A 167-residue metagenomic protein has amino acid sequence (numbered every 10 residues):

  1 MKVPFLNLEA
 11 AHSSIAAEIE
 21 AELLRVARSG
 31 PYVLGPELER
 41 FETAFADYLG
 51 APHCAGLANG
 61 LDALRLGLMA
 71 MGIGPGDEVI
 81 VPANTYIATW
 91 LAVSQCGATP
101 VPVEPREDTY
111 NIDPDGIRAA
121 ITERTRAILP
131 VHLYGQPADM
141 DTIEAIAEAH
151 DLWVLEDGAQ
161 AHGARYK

Functional and structural regions predicted by a protein language model:
M1-P31, P36: N-terminal "arm"/small-domain region of PLP-dependent enzymes with the aminotransferase-like
F5-N7, A58, V131: Short beta-strand segments
E20, L24, E42-A46, L66-M69 (+3 more regions): Solvent-exposed, non-membrane alpha-helical residues enriched in polar/charged side chains
P31-E78, L91-C96, V101-E104: Phosphate-binding glycine-rich loop
M69-G158, R165: PLP-dependent aminotransferase-like
